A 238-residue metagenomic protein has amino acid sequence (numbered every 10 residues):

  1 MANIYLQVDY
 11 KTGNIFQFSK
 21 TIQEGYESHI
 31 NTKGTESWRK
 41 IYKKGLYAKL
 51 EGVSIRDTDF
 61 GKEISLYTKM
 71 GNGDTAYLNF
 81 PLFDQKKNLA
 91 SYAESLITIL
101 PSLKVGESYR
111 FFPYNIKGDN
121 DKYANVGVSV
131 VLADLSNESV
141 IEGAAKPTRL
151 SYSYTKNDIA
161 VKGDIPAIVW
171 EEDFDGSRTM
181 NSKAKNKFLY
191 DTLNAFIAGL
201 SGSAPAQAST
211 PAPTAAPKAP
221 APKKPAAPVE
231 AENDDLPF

Functional and structural regions predicted by a protein language model:
M1-L82, K87-P101, I116-I168, E172-Y190 (+1 more regions): OB-fold ssDNA-binding interfaces and closely related basic DNA-contact patches used across DNA replication/repair
S129-V130, A195-P213: Polyanion-binding surfaces on beta-sheet-dominated domains and ring/shell assemblies
A212-A226: Low-complexity, polybasic segments enriched for Lys interleaved with small residues
K224-F238: Short acidic, low-complexity intrinsically disordered linear motifs used for protein-protein interactions
